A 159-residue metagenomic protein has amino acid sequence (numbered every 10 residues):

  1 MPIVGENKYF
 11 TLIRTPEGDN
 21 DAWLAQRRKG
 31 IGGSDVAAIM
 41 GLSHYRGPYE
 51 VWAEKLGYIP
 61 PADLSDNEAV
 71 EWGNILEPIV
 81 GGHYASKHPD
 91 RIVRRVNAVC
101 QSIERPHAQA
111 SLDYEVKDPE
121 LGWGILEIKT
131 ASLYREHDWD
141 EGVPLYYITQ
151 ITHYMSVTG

Functional and structural regions predicted by a protein language model:
M1-I75: Charged, glycine-rich intrinsically disordered N-terminal tails and low-complexity linkers that flank
V80-G81, A85-G159: Mg2+/Mn2+-dependent nuclease catalytic core
